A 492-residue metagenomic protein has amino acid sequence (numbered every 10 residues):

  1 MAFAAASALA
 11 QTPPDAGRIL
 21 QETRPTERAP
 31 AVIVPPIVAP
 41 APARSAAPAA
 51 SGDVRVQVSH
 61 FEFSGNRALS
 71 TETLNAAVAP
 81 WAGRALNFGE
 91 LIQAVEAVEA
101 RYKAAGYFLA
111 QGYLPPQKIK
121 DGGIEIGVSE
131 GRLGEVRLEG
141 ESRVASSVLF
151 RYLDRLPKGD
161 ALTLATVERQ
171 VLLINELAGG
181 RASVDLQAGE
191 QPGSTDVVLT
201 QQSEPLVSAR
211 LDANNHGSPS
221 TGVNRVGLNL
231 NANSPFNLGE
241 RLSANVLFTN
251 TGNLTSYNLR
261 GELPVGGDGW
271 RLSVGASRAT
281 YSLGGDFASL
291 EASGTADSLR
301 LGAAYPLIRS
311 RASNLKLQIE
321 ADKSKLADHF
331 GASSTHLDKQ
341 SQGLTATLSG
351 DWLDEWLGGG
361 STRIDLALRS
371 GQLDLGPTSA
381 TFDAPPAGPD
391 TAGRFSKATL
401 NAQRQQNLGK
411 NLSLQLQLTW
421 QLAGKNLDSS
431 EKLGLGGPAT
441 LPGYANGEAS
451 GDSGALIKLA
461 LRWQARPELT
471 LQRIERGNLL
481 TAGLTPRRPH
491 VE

Functional and structural regions predicted by a protein language model:
M1-A5: Bacterial N-terminal signal peptides
A6-A10: Sec/Tat signal peptide C-region and signal peptidase I cleavage site
Q11-G217, L247-T255, A398, L418-W420: Periplasmic polypeptide-binding modules associated with outer-membrane biogenesis and secretion
H60-E62, E125-G127, D196-V198, R210 (+7 more regions): Beta-strand secondary-structure signal
L86, Y107-Q111, G179-R181, G239-R241 (+5 more regions): Short secondary-structure junction motifs
R143-S147, T163-E355: Gram-negative/organellar outer-membrane beta-barrel architecture
A209-L211, L230, L242-V246, L272-A276 (+8 more regions): Membrane-embedded beta-strand positions of outer-membrane beta-barrel proteins
A327-P489: C-terminal outer-membrane beta-barrel translocator/porin domains of Gram-negative envelope proteins and their
